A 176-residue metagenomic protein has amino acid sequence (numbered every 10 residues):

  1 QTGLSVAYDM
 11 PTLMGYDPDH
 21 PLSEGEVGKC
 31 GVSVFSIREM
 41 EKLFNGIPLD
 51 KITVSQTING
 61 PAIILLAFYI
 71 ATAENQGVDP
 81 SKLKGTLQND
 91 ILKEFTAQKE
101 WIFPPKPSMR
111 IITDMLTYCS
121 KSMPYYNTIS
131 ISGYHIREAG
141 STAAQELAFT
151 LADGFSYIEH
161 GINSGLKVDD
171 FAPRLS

Functional and structural regions predicted by a protein language model:
Q1-S176: Catalytic alpha/beta active-site cores
